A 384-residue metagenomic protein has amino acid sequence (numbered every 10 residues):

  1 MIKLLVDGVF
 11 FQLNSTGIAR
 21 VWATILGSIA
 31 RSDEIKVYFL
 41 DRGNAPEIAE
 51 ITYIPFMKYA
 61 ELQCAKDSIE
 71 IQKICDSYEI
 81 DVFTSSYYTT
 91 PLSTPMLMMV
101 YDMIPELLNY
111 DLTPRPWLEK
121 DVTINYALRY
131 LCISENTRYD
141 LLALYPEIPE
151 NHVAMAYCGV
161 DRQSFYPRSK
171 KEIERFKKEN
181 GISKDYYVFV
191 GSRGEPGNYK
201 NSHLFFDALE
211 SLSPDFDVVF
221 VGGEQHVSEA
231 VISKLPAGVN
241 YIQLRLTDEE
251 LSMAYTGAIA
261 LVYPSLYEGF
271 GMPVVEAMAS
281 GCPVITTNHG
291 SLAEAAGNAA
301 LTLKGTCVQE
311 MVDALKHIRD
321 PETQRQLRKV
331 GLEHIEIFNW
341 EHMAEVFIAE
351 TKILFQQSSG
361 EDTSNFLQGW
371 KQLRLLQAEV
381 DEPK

Functional and structural regions predicted by a protein language model:
M1-K384: Carbohydrate transferase catalytic cores enriched for Leloir-type hexosyltransferases
